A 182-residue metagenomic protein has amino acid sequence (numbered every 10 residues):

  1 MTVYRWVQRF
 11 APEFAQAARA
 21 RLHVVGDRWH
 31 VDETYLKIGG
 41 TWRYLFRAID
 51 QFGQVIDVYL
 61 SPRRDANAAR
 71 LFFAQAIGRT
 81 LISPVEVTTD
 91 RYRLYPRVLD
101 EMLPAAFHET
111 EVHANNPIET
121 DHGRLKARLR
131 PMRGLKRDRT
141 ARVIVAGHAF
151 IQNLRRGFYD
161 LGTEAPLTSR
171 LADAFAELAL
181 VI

Functional and structural regions predicted by a protein language model:
M1-I182: Residue-level recognition of single "structural anchor" positions that define or cap local secondary structure
